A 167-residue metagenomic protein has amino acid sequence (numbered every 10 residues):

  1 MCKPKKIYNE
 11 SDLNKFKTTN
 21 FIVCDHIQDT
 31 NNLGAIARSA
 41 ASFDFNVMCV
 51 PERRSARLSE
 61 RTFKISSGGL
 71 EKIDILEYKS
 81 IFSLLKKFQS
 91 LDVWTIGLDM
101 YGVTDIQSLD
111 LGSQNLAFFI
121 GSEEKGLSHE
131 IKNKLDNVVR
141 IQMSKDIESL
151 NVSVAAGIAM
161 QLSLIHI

Functional and structural regions predicted by a protein language model:
M1-C2, L13-V103: RNA substrate-binding interface of SAM-dependent RNA methyltransferases
C2-K3, S122: A conserved hydrophobic position in a structured secondary element of the catalytic/binding core that shapes
I7-S11: N-terminal accessory regions of nucleic-acid-interacting proteins
G97-I147: Active-site/ligand-binding-proximal alpha/beta "capping" segment
I165-I167: Conserved small/polar residues in nucleotide/adenosyl-binding loops
